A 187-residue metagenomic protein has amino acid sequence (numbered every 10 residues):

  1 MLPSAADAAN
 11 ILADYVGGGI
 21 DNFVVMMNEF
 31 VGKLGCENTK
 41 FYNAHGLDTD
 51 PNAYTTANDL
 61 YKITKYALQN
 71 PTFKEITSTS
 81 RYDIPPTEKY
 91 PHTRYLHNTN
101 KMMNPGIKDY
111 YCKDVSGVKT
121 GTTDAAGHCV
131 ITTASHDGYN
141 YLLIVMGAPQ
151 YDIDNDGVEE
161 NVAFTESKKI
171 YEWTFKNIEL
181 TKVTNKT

Functional and structural regions predicted by a protein language model:
M1-S4: Short helix- or helix-capping micro-motifs that position conserved polar/aromatic residues at function-defining sites
D7-A8: Mid-bilayer segments of alpha-helical transmembrane spans in multi-pass integral membrane proteins that mediate
I11-D14, S116: A short, structure-level motif marking secondary-structure boundaries and short turns
A13-T72: Mid-domain, small-residue-enriched loop/turn segments at the edges of structured enzyme/sensor domains
C36, P51-T187: Domain-terminus/edge residues, biased toward the C-terminal soluble/receptor-binding domains of extracytoplasmic
